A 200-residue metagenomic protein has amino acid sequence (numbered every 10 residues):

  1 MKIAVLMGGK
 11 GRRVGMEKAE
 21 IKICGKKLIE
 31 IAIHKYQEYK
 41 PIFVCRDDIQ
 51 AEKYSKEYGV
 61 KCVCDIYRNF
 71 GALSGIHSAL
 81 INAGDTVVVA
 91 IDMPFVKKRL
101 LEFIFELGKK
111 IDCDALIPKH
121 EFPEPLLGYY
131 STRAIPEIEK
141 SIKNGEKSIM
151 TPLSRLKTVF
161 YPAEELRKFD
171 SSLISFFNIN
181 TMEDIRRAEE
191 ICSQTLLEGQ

Functional and structural regions predicted by a protein language model:
M1-K2, M182-Q200: SAM-dependent methyltransferases
M1-L126, T132-R133, E139-E146, S154-L173 (+1 more regions): Nucleotide and nucleotide-moiety/phosphate-recognizing core
S131, T181: Short, conserved phosphate/pyrophosphate- and ester-handling motifs at nucleotide-, phospho-/glycolipid
S175-F176, N180: Long, charged alpha-helical interface segments
